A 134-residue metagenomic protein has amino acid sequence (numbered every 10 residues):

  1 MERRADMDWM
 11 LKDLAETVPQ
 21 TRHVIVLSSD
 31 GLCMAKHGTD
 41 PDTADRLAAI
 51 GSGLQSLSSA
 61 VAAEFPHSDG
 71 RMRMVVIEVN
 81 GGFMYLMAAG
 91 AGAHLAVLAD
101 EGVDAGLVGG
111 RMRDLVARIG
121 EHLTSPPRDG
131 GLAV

Functional and structural regions predicted by a protein language model:
M1-T21, D30-V134: Acidic, low-complexity cytosolic segments
